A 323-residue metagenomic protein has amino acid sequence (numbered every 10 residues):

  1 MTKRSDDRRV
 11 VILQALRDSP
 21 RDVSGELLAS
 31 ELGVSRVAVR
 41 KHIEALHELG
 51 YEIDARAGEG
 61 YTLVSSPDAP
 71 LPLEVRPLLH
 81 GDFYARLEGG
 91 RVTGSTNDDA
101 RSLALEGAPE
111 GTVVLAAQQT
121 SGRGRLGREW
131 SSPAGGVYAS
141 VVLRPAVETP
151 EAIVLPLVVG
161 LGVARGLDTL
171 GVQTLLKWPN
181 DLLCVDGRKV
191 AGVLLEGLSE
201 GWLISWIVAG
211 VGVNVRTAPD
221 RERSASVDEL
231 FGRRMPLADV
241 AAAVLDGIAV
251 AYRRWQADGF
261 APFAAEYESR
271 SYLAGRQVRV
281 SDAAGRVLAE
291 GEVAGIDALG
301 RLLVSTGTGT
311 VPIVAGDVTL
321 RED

Functional and structural regions predicted by a protein language model:
T2-G166: N-terminal lobe of the biotin/lipoate ligase/transferase fold
K3-R4, R8-I12, E31, E110 (+3 more regions): Catalytic beta-strand/loop module used to bind and position nucleotide/cofactor moieties in cofactor-attachment
